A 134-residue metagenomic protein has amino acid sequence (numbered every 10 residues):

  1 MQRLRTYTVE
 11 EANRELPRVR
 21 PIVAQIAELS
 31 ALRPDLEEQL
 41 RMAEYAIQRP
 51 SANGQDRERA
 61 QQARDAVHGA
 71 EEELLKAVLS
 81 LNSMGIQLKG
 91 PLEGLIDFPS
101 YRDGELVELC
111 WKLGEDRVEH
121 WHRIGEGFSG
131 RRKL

Functional and structural regions predicted by a protein language model:
M1-A46: Long, hydrophobic N-terminal alpha-helical segment
E10, P17, E58-Q61, E72-L75: Generic alpha-helical secondary structure signal
R20, A24-A27, P34, D65-H68 (+2 more regions): Generic structural signal for well-ordered, non-transmembrane alpha-helical segments in soluble/cytosolic regions
D35, Q39-M42, R49, D56 (+2 more regions): Heptad-repeat coiled-coil alpha-helices
A52-G69: Short, glycine/alanine-rich amphipathic alpha-helical segment that often forms an alpha-turn-alpha hairpin
H68-G69, L75-L134: Glycine-rich, aromatic-bearing surface loops/beta-hairpins
